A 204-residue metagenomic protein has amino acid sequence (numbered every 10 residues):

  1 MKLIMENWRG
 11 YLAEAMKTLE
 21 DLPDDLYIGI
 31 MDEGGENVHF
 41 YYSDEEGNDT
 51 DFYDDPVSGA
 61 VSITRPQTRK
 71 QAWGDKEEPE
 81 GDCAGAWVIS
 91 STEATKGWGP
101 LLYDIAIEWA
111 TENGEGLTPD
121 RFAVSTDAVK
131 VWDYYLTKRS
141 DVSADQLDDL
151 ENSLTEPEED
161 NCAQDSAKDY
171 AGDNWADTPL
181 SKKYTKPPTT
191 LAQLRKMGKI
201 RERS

Functional and structural regions predicted by a protein language model:
M1-A15: Short acidic, low-complexity intrinsically disordered linear motifs used for protein-protein interactions
E14-L22, Y27-N37, T50, V57-E78 (+1 more regions): Terminal substrate-recognition subdomain of acyl/acetyltransferases
Y41-P56, V88-A94: Secondary-structure transition/turn motif
W73-A94, D120: Conserved acetyl-CoA binding element of GNAT-fold acetyltransferases
A94-A110: Conserved acetyl-CoA-binding loop-helix of GNAT-fold acetyltransferases
